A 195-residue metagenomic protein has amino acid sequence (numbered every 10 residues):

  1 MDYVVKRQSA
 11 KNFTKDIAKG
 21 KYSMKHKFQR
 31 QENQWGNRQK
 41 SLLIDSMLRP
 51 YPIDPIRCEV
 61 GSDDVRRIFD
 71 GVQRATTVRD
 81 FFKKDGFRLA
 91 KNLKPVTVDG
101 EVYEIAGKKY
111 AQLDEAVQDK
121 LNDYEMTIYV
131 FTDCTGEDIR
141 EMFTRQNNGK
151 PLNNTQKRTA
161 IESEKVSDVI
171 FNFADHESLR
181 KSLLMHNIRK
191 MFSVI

Functional and structural regions predicted by a protein language model:
M1-K15, K19-S23: Acidic, carboxylate-rich catalytic segments that either coordinate divalent cations
D2-Q8, H26-N37, S41-I195: Basic- and aromatic-enriched surface patches that contact anionic nucleotides/nucleic acids
